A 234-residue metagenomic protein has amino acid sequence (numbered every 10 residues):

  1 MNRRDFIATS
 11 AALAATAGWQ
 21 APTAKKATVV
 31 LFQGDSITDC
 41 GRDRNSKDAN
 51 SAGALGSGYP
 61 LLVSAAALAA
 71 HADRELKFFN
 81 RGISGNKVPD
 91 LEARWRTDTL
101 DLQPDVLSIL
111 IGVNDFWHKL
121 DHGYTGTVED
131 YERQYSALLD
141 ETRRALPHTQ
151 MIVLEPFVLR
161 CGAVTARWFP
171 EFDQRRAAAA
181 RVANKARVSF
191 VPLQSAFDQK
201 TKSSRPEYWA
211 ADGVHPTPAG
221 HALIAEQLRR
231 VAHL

Functional and structural regions predicted by a protein language model:
M1-L13: N-terminal secretory signal peptides and thylakoid transit peptides that target proteins across membranes
F6-T9, A21-R81, R96-Q103: Serine-esterase "nucleophile elbow" of acetyl-processing enzymes
L13-Q20: Hydrophobic h-region of N-terminal signal peptides that target proteins for export in Gram-negative bacteria
A17, N50, A232-H233: A short hydrophobic/aromatic micro-motif that marks alpha-helical segments and, especially, helix-coil
C40, G85, D115: Short beta->alpha connector loops of Rossmann-like oxidoreductase domains
A65, A69-K77, D90-L234: Alpha-helical cap/lid subdomain in secreted, periplasmic, or secretory-pathway luminal O-acyl-processing enzymes
R81-V88: Functional beta-strand-loop-alpha-helix junction segments that form "active/interaction loops" within catalytic
